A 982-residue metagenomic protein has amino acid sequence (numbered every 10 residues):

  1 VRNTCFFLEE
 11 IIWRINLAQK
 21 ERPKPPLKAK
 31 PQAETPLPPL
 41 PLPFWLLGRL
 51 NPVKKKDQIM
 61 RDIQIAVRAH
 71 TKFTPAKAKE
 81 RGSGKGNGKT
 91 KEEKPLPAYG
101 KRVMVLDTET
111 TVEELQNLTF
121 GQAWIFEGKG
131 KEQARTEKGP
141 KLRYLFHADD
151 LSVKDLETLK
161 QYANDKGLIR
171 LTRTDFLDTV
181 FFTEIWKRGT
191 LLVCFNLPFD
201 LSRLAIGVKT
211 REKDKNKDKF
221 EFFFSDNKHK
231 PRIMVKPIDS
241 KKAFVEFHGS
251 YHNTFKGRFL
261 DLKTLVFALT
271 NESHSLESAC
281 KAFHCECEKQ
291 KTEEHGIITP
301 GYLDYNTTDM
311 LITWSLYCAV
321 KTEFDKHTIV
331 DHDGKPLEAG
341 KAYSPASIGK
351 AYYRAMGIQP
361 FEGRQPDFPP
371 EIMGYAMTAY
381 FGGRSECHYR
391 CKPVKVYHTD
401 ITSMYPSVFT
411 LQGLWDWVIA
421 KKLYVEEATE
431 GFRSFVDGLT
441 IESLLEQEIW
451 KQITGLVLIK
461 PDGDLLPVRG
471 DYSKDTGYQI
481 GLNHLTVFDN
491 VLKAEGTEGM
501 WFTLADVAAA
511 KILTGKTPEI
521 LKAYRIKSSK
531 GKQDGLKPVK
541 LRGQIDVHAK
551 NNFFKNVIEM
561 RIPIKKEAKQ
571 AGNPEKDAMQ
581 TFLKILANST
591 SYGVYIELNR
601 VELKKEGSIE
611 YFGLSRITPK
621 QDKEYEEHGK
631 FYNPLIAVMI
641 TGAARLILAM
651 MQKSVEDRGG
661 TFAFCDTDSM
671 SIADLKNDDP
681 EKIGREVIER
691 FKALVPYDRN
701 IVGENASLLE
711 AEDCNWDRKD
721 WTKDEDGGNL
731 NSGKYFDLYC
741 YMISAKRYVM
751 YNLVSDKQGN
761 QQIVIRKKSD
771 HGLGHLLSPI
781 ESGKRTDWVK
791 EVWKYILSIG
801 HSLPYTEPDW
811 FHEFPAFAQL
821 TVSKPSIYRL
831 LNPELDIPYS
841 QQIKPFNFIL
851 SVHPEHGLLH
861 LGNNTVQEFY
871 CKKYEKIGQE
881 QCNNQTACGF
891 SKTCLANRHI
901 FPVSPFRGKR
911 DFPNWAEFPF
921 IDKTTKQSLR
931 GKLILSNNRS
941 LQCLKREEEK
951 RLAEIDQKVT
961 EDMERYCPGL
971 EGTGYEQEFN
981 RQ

Functional and structural regions predicted by a protein language model:
R2-T108: N-terminal accessory regions of nucleic-acid-interacting proteins
E92, D107-T111, F181, R384-S385: Short secondary-structure capping/turn segments at boundaries of alpha-helices and beta-strands
K101-T111, D261, Y397-T399: Two-metal-ion RNase H-like nuclease active-site motif
R102-M104, T119, R658: Core residues of folded domains in eukaryotic genome-function proteins
E113-L115: Short N-terminal binding/cap micro-motifs at the start of the first secondary-structure element
N117, W124-L171, D175-T179, E184-F979: Conserved acidic
Q982: DNA major-groove recognition helix of helix-turn-helix/homeodomain DNA-binding modules
